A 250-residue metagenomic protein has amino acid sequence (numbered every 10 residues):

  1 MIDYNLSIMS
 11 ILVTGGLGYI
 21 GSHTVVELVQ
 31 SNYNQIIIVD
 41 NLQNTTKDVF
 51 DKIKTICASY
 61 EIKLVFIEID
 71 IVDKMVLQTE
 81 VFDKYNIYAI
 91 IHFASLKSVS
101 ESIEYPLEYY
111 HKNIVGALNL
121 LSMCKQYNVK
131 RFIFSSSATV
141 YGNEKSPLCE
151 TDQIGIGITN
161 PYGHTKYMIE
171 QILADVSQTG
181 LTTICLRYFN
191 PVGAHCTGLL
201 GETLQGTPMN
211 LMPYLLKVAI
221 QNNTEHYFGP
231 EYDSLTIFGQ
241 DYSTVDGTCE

Functional and structural regions predicted by a protein language model:
I2-A89, T207: N-terminal Rossmann/SDR dinucleotide-binding element
Y33-N34, Y127-R131, L181: A short helix->loop->beta-strand "cap" motif at the edges of active sites that frequently abuts
T45, L96-S100: Active-site beta-alpha loop architecture of Rossmann-like, nucleotide-cofactor-dependent enzymes
N86-I87, P106, V129: Proline-aspartate-enriched helix->loop->beta-strand connector
A89-I91, I133: N-terminal Rossmann-like NAD(P) cofactor-binding module of classical short-chain dehydrogenase/reductase
F93-K97, S136-S137: Conserved NAD(P)H cofactor-binding loop of Rossmann-fold oxidoreductase domains
S102, F189-T203, N210-E250: A conserved pocket-lining segment of Rossmann-fold NAD(P)-dependent short-chain dehydrogenase/reductase
E104-L107, H111-N119, Q126, V140-V192 (+1 more regions): Catalytic helix-loop patch of NAD(P)-dependent Rossmann-fold dehydrogenases
